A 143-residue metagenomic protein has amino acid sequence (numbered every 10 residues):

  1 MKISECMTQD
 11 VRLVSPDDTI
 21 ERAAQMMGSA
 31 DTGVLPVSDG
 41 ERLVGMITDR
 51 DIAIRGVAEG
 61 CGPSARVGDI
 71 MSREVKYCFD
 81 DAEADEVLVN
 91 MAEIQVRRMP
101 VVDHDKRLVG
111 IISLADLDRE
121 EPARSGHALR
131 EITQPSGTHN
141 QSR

Functional and structural regions predicted by a protein language model:
M1-V11, A65-V75, I132: Bateman (tandem CBS) regulatory domains
S4, R12, E21, A53-I54 (+2 more regions): Nucleotide phosphate-binding site architecture
C6, M27-A30, L35-D51, M91 (+1 more regions): A glycine-centered beta-loop-beta connector
L13-D31, S38, C78-Q95, V102-D103 (+1 more regions): The conserved cystathionine-beta-synthase
E41-R42, M46-E86: A contiguous binding-surface segment within folded domains or other stable secondary-structure elements
E83, H104-R143: Cytosolic regulatory modules rich in charged/polar residues
